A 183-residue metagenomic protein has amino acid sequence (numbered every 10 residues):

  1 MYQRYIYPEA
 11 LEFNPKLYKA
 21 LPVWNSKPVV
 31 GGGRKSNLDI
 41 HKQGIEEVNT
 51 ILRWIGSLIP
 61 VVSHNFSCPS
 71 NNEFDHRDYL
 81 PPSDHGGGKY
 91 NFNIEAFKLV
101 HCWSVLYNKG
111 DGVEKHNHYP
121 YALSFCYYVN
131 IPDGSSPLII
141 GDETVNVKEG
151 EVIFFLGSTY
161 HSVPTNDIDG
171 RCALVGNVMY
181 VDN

Functional and structural regions predicted by a protein language model:
M1-I94: Non-heme Fe(II)/2-oxoglutarate
N65-F66, N177-N183: Short amphipathic alpha-helical segments
G88-T165, G170-A173, M179-V181: Catalytic core of non-heme Fe(II) oxygenases with the double-stranded beta-helix
